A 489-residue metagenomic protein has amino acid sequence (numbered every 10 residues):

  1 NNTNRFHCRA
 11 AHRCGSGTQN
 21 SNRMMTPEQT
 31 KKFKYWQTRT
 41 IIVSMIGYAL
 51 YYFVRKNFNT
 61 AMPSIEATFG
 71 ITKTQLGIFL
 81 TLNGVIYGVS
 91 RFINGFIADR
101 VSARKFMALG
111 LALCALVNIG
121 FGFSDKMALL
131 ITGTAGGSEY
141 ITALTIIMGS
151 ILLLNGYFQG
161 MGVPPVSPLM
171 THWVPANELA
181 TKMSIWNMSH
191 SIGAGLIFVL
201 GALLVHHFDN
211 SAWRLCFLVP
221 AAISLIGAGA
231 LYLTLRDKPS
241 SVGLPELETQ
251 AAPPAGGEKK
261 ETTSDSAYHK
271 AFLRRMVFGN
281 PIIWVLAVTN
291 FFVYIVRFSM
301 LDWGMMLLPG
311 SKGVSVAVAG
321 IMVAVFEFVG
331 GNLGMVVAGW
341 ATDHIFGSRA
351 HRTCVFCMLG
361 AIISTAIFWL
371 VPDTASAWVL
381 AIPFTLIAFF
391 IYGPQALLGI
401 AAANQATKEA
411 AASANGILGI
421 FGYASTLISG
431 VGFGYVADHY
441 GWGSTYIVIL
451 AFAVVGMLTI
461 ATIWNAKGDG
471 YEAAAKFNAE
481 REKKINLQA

Functional and structural regions predicted by a protein language model:
K56, G84-F92, A194-G195, E327-V336 (+1 more regions): Residue-level signature of mid-helix packing/kink "hotspots" within the transmembrane helices of 12-pass Major
F58-M62, N280-V336, Q395, S429-G430: Extracytoplasmic gate region of multi-pass secondary transporters
R100-L111, D343-M358: Cytoplasmic membrane-interface "Motif A"-like loop-to-helix N-cap segments of 12-TM Major Facilitator Superfamily
A112-I141, L359-D373: C-terminal ends and interior cores of transmembrane alpha-helices in multi-pass membrane transporters/permeases
I151-S191: Cytoplasmic helix-loop-helix junction between adjacent transmembrane helices in 12-TM secondary transporters
A180-G201, E327-G331, G419-S429: Glycine-rich segments within core transmembrane alpha-helices of 12-TM secondary carriers
W186-P239: Helix-loop-helix hairpin linking two adjacent transmembrane segments in secondary transporters
S348-L398: C-terminal transmembrane helical hairpin of 12-TM major facilitator-type secondary transporters
